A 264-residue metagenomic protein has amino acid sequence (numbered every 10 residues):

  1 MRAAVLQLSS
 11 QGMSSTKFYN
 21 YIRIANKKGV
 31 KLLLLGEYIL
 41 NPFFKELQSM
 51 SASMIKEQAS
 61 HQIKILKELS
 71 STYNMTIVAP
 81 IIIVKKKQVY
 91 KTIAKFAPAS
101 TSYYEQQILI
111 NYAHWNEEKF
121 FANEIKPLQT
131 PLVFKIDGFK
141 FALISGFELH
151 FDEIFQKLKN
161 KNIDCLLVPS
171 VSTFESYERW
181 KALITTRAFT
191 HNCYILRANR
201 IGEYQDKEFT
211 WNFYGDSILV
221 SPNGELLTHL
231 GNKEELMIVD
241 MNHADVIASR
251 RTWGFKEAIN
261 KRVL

Functional and structural regions predicted by a protein language model:
M1-G12, L34, E105, F139-E148 (+1 more regions): Active-site-proximal beta-strand elements of phosphoester/diester hydrolases
L6, Y104, F134, A198 (+2 more regions): Hydrophobic residues at beta-strand termini and immediately following loops that shape nucleotide-binding pockets
S14-I24, H150-L158: Short, acidic/polar
Y19-P98, S102-Q106, T173-R187: Cys-nucleophile CN-hydrolase/nitrilase-fold catalytic domain and related Cys-dependent amidase chemistry that acts on
I55-V78, H150-L236: CN hydrolase (nitrilase-like) catalytic-core segments centered on the catalytic cysteine and neighboring Lys/Glu
A79-I81, K91-K95, L132-F134, R197 (+2 more regions): Short beta-strand scaffold segments in enzyme catalytic cores
V84-K161, E175-S176, A248-G254: Active-site catalytic loop in hydrolytic enzyme cores
V246-L264: A conserved C-terminal secondary-structure "cap"
